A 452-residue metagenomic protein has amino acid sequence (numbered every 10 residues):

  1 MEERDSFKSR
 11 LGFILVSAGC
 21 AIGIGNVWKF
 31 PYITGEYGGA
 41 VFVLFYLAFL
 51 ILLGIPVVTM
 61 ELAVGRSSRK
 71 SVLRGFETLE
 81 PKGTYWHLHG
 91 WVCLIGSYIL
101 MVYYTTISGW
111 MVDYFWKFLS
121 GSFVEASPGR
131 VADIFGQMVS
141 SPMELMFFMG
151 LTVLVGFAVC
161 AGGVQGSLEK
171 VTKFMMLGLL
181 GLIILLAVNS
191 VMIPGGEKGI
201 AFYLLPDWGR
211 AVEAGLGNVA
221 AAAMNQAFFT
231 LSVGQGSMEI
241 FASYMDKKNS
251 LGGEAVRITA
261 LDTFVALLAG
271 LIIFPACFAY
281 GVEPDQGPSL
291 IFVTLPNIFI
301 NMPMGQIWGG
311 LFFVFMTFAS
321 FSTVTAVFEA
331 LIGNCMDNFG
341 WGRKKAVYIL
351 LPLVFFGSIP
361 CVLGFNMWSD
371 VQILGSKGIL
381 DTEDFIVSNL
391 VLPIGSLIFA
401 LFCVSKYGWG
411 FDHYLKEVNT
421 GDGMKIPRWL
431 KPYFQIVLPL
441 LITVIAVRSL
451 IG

Functional and structural regions predicted by a protein language model:
M1-W28, V57-L62, R66-L88, D246-S250 (+1 more regions): Membrane-interface "cap" regions at the ends of multi-pass membrane proteins
E2, R74, S108-S140, S243-K248 (+6 more regions): Helix-loop-helix connectors at the membrane interface of multi-pass transporters/channels
E2-F7, E169, K173-F321, K345-A346 (+1 more regions): Membrane-embedded translocation segments of transport machinery
E2-S6, I33-Y37, S67-V92, T105-S167 (+5 more regions): Inter-helical loop and helix-membrane interface segments of multi-pass membrane transporters/permeases
S6, G12-I14, C20, M146-F147 (+5 more regions): Loop-to-transmembrane helix boundary motifs in multi-pass membrane proteins
S6-S17, F42-F45, T84-Y98, M146-T152 (+6 more regions): Select transmembrane alpha-helical segments in multipass membrane proteins
G12-F49, G236-A242, G253-V256, A260-L261 (+1 more regions): Transmembrane helix-boundary motif of multi-pass solute transporters/channels
H89, L94, F339-L351, T382-I442: C-terminal membrane-solvent junction of multi-pass transporters and transport-like membrane proteins
